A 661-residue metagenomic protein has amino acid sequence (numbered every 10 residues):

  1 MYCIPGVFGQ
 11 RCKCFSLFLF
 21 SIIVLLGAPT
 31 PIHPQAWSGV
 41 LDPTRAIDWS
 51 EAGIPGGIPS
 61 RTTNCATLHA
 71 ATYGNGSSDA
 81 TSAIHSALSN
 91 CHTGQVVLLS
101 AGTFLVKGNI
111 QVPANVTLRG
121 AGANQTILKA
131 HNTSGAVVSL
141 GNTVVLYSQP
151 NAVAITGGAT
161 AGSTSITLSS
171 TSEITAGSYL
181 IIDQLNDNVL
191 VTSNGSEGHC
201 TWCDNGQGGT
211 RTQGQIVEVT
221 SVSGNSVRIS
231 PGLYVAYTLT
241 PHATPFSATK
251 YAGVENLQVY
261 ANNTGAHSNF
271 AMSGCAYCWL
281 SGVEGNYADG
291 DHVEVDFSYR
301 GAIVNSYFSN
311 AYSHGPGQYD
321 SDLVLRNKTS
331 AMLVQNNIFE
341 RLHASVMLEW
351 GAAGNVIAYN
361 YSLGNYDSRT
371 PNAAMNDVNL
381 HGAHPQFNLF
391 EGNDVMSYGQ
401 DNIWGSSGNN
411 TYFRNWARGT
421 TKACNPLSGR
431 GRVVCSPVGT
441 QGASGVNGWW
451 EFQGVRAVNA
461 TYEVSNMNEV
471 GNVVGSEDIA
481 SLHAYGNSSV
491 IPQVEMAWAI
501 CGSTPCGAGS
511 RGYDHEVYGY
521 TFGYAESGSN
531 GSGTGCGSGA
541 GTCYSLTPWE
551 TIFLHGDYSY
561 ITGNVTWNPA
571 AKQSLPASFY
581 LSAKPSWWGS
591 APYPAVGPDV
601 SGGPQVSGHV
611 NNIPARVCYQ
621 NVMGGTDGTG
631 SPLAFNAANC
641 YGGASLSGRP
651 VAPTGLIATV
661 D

Functional and structural regions predicted by a protein language model:
Y2-V7, C14-N263, Q493-G502, C506-D661: Extracellular "leader-to-stem" segments immediately downstream of a signal peptide or signal-anchor in secreted/lumenal
I84-C91, L105-L118, L128-K129, D291-D296 (+4 more regions): Short, T/G/N/S-enriched strand-turn elements that build extracellular solenoid repeat scaffolds
H92, R119, A130, Q213 (+9 more regions): Ligand-binding pocket scaffold of soluble enzyme catalytic domains
P113-N115, S134, W404-W549: Predominantly extracellular beta-rich ligand-binding scaffolds that present long acidic/polar faces for carbohydrate
N115, K250-A261, A276-Y287, Y299-S313 (+6 more regions): Right-handed parallel beta-helix
T133-S148, A236-P245, N263-A271, Y287-V293 (+7 more regions): Extracellular beta-strand/beta-solenoid scaffold signature
I174, S268-F270, A276: Substrate-binding/charge-relay-adjacent region of secreted/lumenal peptidase catalytic domains
G206-R211, G315, N402-I403: Short consensus segments that form the blades of beta-propeller domains, in both extracellular/periplasmic
